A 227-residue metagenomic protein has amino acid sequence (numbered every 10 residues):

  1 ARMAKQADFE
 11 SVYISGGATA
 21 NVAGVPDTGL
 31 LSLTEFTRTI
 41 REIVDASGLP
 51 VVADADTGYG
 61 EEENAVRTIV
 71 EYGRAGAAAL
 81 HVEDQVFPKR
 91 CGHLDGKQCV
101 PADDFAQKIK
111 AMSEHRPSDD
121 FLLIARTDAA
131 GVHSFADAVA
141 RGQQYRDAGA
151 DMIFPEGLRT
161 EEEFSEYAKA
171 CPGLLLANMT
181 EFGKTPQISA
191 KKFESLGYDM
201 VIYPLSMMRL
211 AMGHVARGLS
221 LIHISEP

Functional and structural regions predicted by a protein language model:
A1-P50, A55-G173, A177, Q187-Y198: Alpha/beta enzyme core
A55, P204-M208: Short acidic/histidine-rich active-site segments
F182: Catalytic-core signal marking the mid-to-C-terminal active-site face
I188-A190, G213-L219: Histidine/acidic-residue-rich catalytic or RNA/ligand-binding cores of hydrolases and nuclease-related proteins
V201: Active-site-adjacent helix/loop segment of glycosyltransferases that harbors family-specific signature motifs
S220-P227: Residue-level detector of conserved catalytic or cofactor/ligand-binding positions in enzyme active sites
